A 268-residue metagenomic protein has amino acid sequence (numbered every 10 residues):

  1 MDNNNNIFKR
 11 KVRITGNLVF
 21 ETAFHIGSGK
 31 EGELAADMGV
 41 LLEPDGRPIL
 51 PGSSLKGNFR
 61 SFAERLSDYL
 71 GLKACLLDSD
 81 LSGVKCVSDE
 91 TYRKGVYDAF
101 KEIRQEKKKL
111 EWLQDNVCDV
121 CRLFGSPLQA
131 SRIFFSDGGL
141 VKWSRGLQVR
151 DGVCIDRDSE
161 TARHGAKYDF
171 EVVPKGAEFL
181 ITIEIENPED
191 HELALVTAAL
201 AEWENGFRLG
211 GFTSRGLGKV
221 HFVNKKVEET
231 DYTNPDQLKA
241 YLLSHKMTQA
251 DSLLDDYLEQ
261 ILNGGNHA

Functional and structural regions predicted by a protein language model:
M1-V153, D158-A268: RNA-binding basic/glycine-rich loop and surface signature characteristic of RAMP-family CRISPR effectors
